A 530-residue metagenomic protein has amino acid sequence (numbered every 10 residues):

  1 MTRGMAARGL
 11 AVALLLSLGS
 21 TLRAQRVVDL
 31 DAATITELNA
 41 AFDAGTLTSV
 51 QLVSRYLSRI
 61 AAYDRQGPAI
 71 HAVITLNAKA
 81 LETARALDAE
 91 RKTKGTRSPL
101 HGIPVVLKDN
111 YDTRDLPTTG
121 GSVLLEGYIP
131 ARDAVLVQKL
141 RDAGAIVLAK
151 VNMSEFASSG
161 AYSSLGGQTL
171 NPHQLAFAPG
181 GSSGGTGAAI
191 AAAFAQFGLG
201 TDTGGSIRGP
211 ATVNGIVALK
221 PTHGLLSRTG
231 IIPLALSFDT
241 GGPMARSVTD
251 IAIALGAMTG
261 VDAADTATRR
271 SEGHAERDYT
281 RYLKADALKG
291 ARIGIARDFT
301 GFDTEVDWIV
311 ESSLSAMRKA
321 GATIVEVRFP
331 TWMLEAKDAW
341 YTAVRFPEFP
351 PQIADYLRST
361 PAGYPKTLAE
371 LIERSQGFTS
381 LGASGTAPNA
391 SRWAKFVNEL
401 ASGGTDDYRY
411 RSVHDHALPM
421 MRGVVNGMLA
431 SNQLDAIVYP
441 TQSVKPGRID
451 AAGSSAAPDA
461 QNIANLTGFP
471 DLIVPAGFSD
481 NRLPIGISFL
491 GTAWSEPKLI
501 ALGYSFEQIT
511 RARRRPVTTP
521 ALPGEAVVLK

Functional and structural regions predicted by a protein language model:
M1-L10: Bacterial N-terminal signal peptides that target proteins for export
G9-S17: Bacterial N-terminal signal peptides
S20-A24: Sec/Tat signal peptide C-region and signal peptidase I cleavage site
Q25-T119, V123-E126, A157-S158, R270-S271 (+5 more regions): Short, well-ordered alpha-helical
G45, G102, D142, F194-A195 (+3 more regions): Glycine-rich, small-residue loops and helix-cap segments that act as flexible hinges at active-site edges
L100-G241, T266-R270, G294-A296, N432 (+1 more regions): Short glycine/serine-rich loop/turn segments
H101-G120, R281-A296, P347-M420, N426 (+1 more regions): Short helix-loop capping/hinge segments that flank enzyme active sites or metal/cofactor-binding pockets
A192-F299, E311-A320, A362, L466-K530: Structural helix-boundary/capping segments
